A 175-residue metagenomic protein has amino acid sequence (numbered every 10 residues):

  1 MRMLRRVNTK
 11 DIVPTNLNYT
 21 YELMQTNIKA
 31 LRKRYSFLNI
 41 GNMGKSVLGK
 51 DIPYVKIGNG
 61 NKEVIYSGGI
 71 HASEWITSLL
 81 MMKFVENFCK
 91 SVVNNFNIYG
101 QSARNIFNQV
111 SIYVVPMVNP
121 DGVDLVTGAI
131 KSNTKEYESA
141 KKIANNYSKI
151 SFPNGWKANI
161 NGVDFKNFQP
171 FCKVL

Functional and structural regions predicted by a protein language model:
M1-L48: Short glycine- and acidic-rich boundary segments immediately preceding or forming the N-terminal edge of structured
F37, D51, Q109-S111: A generic structural signal for alpha->beta connector loops
L48-Y54, V123-G128: Short, solvent-exposed polar/charged micro-motifs at secondary-structure junctions
P53-N61: Short beta-strand-to-loop junctions in surface cap/lid or active-site-entrance loops
N61, W75-L175: Active-site/substrate-binding loop(s) of hydrolase catalytic cores
E63-Y66: Conserved beta-strand elements of the Class I
H71: Conserved phosphate/anionic-ligand binding catalytic regions in large, soluble enzymes, centered on
